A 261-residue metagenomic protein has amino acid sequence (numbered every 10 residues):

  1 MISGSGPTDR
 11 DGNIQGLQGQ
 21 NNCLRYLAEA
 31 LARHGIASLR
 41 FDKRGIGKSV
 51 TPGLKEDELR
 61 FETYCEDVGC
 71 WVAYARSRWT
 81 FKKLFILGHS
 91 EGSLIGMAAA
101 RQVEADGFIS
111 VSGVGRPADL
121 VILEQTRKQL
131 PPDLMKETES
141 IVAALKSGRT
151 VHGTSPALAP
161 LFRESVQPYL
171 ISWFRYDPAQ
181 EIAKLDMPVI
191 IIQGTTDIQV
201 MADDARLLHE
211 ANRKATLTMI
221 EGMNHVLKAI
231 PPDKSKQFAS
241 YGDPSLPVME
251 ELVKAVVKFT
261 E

Functional and structural regions predicted by a protein language model:
M1-R33: Short, surface-exposed "cap/lid" segments of acyl-processing enzymes
E56-S77: Alpha/beta-hydrolase active-site loop
C70, Y74-K128: Primarily recognizes the serine-hydrolase "nucleophile elbow" in alpha/beta-hydrolase and SGNH/GDSL folds
G107-Q180: Accessory cap/linker subdomain of secreted extracellular hydrolases
L185, I191-Q193: Short beta-strand/loop motif that positions the catalytic acidic residue of the alpha/beta-hydrolase fold
M187, V200-A211: Short alpha-helix in the alpha/beta-hydrolase fold that links the catalytic acid
T196-V200, H225: Acidic catalytic loop of the alpha/beta-hydrolase fold
M223-L227, P232-E261: Catalytic active-site module of serine/aspartate enzymes centered on a nucleophile-bearing elbow/loop
